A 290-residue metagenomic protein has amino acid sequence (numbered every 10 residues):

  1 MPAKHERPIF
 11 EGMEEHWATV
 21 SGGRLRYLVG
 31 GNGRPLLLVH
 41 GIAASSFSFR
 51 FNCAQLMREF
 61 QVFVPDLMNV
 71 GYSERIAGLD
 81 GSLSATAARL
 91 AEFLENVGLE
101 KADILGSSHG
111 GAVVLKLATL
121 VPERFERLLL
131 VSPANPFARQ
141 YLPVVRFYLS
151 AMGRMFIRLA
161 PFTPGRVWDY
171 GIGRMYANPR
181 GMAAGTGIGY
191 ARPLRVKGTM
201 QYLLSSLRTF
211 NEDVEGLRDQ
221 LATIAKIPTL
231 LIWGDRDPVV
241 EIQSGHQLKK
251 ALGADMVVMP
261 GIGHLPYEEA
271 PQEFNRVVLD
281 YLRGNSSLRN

Functional and structural regions predicted by a protein language model:
M1-L36, R58-F60, A88, L99-E100 (+2 more regions): Alpha/beta-hydrolase fold catalytic core
F10, S21, L28-G30, F63-L105 (+2 more regions): Active-site loop/oxyanion-hole signature of alpha/beta-hydrolase fold enzymes
G23-Y72: Conserved HGGG/HGGXW glycine-rich cap/lid loop of the alpha/beta-hydrolase fold
L25, Y141-P143, P161-T223: Conserved alpha/beta-hydrolase catalytic His-Asp/Glu region
T119, F125-R158: Flexible "cap/lid" loop of the alpha/beta hydrolase fold
I224, L231-W233: Short beta-strand/loop motif that positions the catalytic acidic residue of the alpha/beta-hydrolase fold
D235-V240: Acidic catalytic loop of the alpha/beta-hydrolase fold
I262-N275: Catalytic histidine-centered segment of alpha/beta-hydrolase-like enzymes
